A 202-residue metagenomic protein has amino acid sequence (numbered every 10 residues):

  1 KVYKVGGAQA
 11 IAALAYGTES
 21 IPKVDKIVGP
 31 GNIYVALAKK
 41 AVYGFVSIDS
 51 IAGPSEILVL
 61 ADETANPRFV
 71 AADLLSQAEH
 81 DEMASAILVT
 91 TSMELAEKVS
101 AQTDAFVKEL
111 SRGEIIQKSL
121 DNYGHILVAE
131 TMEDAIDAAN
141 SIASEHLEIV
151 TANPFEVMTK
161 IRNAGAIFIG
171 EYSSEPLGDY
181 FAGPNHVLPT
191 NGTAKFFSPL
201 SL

Functional and structural regions predicted by a protein language model:
V2-G6, I126-T131: Short acidic-hydrophobic, aromatic-tinged amphipathic segments that line or gate anion-handling sites
V2-S85: Conserved NAD(P)+-binding/catalytic subdomain of aldehyde/semialdehyde dehydrogenases
E19, Y43-F45, D73-A78, Q102-F106 (+3 more regions): Short, solvent-exposed amphipathic alpha-helical segments in soluble enzyme and RNA/protein-processing domains
S50-N122, I126: A conserved active-site cap/scaffold subdomain adjacent to cofactor or substrate pockets
I57-D62, L88, N122-E130, A143-I149 (+2 more regions): Short, well-ordered beta-strand elements within core beta-sheets of diverse protein domains
S141-L202: C-terminal core of ALDH-fold dehydrogenases
